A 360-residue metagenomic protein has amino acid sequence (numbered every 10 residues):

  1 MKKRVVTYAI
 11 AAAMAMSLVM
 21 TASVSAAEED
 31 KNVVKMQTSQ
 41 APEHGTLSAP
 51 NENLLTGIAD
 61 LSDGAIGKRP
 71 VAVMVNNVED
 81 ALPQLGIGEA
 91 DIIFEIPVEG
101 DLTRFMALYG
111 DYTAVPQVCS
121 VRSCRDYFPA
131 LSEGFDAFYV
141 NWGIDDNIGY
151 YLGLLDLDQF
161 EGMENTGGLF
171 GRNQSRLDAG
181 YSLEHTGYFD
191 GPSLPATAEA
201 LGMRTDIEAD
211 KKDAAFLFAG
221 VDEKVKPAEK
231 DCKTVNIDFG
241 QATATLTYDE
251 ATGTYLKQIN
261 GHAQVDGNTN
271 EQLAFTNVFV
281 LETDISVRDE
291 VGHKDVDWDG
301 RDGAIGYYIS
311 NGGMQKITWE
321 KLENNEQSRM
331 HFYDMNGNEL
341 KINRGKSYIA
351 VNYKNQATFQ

Functional and structural regions predicted by a protein language model:
K2-A26: Sec-dependent N-terminal signal peptides of Gram-positive bacterial secreted proteins and lipoproteins
D30-F94, E99-Q360: A surface/extracellular/periplasmic glyco- and lipid-processing/surface-interacting theme
